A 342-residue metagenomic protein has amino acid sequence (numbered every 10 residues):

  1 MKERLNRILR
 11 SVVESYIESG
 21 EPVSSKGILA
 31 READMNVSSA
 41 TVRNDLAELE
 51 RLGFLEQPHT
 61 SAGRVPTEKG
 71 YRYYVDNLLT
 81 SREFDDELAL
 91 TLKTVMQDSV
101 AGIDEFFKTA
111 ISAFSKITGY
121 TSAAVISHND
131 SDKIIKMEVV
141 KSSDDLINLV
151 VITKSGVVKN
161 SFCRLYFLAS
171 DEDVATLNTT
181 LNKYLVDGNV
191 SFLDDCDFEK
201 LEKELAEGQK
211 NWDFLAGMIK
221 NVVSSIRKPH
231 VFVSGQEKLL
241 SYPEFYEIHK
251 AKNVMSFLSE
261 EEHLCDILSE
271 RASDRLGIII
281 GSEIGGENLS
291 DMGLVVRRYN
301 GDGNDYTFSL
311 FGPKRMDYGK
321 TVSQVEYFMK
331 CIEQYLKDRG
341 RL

Functional and structural regions predicted by a protein language model:
M1-R10: Short alpha-helical segments that sit at the start of domains
K2, P22, V100, D104: Conserved phosphate/pyrophosphate-binding and hydrolysis machinery centered on Walker-type P-loop NTPases, extending
V13, I17: Short, locally clustered residues in the helix-turn-helix/winged-helix DNA-binding domain
E18, V23-L78: N-terminal helix-turn-helix
R72, L79, E83-L342: Intrinsically disordered, acidic Ser/Thr/Pro-rich low-complexity regulatory segments
